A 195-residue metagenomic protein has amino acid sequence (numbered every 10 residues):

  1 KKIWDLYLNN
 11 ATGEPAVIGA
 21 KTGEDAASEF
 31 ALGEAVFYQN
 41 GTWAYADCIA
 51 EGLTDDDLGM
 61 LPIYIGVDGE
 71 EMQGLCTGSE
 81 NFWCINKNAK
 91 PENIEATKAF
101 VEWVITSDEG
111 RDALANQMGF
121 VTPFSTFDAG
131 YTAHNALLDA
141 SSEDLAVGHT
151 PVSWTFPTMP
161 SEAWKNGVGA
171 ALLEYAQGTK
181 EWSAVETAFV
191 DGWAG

Functional and structural regions predicted by a protein language model:
K1-A20: Glycine-centered hinge/linker elements that transmit conformational signals in sensory and ligand-binding systems
K1-K2, A50-G52, I65-L75, F127-D139 (+1 more regions): Short, solvent-exposed loop/beta-turn-alpha elements that line the ligand-binding surface or hinge of extracytoplasmic
N9-G13, E51-G119, A170: Extracytoplasmic/periplasmic substrate-recognition and gating elements
V17-L32: Short helix-initiation/N-cap motifs at beta->coil->alpha
G23, N40-Y45, I63, S79-N81: Beta->alpha turn/N-cap motifs
D25-S28, Y45-G52, A194: Pocket-flanking alpha-helical
L32-G41: Alpha-to-beta junction loops
F120-T126, A140-W193: C-terminal capping/gating helix-and-loop segments adjacent to ligand/active sites or protein-protein/ligand interfaces
